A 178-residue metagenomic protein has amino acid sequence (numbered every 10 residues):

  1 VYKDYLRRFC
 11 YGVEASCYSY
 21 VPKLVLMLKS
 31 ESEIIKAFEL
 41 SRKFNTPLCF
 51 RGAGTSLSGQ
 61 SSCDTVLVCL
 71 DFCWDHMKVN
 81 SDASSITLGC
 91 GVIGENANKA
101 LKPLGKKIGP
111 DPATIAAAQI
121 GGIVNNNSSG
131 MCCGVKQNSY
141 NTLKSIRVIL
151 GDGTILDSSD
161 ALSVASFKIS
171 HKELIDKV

Functional and structural regions predicted by a protein language model:
V1-E39, A53-S85, A113: N-terminal flexible segment immediately upstream of the FAD-binding catalytic core in FAD-dependent oxidoreductases
R42-F44, R51-A53, A118, T142: Short, basic and Ser/Thr-rich N-terminal targeting/leader segments
N45-P47, K107: Residue-level detector of anion-binding/catalytic polar loops
L48-F50, V148: Short beta-strand "acidic-cap" motif of Rossmann-like dinucleotide-binding folds
R51-S58, L101-G105: Short, mixed-charge, low-aromatic patches
M77-N80, I86-C90, G94-V178: FAD-binding subdomain of flavoenzyme oxidoreductases
